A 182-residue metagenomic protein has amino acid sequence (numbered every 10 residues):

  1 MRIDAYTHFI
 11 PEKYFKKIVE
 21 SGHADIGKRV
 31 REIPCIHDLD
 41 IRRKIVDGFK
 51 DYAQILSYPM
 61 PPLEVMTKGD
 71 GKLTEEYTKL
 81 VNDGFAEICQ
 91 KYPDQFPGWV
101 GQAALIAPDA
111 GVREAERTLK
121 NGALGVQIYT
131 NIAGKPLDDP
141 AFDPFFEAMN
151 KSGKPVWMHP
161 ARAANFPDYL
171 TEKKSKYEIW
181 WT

Functional and structural regions predicted by a protein language model:
M1-T182: Helix-coil boundary/capping segments in enzymes
